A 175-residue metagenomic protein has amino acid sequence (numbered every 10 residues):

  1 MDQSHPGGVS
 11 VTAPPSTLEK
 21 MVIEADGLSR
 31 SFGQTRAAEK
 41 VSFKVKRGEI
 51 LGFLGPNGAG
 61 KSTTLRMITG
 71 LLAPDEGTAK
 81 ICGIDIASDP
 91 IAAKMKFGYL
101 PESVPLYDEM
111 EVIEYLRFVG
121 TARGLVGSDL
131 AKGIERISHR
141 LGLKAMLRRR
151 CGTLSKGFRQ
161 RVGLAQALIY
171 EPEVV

Functional and structural regions predicted by a protein language model:
T69: Helix-to-loop junction immediately C-terminal to a conserved catalytic motif
G77-S88, A93, F97: Conserved ABC transporter NBD signature motif
R117, T121, S128-M146: Conserved ABC ATPase "signature" region
L164: Hydrophobic anchor residue at the start of the ABC signature
E171: Conserved catalytic motifs of ABC-family nucleotide-binding domains
